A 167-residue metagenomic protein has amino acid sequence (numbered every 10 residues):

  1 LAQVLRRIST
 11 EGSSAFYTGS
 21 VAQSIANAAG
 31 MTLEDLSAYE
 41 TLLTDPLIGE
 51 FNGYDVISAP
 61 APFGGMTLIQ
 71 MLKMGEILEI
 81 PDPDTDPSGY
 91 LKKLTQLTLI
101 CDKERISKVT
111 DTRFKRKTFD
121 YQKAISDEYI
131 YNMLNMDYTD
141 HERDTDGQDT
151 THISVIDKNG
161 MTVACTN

Functional and structural regions predicted by a protein language model:
A2-A61, Y138-T145, I153-M161: Accessory "access/gating" subregions that flank catalytic or transport cores
A2-L5, A22, L68, L72 (+1 more regions): Extracytoplasmic/secreted envelope proteins and their assembly/folding machinery, especially bacterial periplasmic
R7, M74-I77: Active-site catalytic microenvironments for nucleophilic, acid-base chemistry
G64-Q70, I77, I100: Extended, domain-scale alpha-helical bundle/helix-rich regions
I77-N167: Internal maturation/activation junctions in enzymes
